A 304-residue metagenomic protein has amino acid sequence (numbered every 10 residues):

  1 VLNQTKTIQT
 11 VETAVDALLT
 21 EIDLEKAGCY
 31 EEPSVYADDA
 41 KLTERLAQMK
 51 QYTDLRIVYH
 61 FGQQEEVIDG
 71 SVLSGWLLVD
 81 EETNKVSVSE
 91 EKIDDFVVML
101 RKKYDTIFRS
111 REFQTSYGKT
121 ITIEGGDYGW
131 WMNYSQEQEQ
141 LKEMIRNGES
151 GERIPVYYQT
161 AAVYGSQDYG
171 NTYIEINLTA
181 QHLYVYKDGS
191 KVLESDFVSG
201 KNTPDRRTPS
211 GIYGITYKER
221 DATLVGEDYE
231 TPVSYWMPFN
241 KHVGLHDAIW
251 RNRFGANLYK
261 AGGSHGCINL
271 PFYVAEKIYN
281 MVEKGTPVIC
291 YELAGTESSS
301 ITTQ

Functional and structural regions predicted by a protein language model:
V1-T231, Y235, V282-K284, I289-Q304: Surface-exposed, secretory/extracytoplasmic low-complexity segments enriched in Ser/Thr/Asn/Gly/Pro
W236-C290: Active-site scaffold segments
